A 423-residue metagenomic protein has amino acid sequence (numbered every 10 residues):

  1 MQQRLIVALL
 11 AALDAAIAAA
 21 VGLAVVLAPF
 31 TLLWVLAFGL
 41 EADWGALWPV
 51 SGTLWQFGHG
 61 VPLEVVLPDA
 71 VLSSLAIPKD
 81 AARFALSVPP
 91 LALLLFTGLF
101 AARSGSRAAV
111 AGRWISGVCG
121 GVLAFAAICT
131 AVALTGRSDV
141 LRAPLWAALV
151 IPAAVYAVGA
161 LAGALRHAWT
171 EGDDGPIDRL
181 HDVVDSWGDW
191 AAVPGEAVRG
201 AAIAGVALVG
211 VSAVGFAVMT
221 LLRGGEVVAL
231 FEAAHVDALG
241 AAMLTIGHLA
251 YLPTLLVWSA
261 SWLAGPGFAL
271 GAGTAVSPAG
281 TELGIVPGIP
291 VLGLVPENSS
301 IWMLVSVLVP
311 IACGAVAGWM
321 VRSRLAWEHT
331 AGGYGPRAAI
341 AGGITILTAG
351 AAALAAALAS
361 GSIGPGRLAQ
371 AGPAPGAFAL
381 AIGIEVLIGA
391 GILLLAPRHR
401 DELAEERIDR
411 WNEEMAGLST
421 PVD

Functional and structural regions predicted by a protein language model:
M1-A233, A238-A242, R400: N-terminal membrane-targeting/anchoring modules of bacterial envelope and secretion proteins
Q3-L93, T135-G136, A229-V307, A357-I384 (+1 more regions): Long, glycine/tryptophan/cysteine-rich extracytoplasmic
V21, V25, V155, A207 (+6 more regions): Active-site-proximal structural scaffolding
A111-D178, A192, A217, L221-G225 (+1 more regions): Alpha-helical transmembrane segments of multi-pass integral membrane proteins, characterized by long hydrophobic
P287-A312, A317-E328, G332-P336: Hydrophobic alpha-helical transmembrane segments and adjacent short intramembrane/lumenal linkers of inner/organellar
